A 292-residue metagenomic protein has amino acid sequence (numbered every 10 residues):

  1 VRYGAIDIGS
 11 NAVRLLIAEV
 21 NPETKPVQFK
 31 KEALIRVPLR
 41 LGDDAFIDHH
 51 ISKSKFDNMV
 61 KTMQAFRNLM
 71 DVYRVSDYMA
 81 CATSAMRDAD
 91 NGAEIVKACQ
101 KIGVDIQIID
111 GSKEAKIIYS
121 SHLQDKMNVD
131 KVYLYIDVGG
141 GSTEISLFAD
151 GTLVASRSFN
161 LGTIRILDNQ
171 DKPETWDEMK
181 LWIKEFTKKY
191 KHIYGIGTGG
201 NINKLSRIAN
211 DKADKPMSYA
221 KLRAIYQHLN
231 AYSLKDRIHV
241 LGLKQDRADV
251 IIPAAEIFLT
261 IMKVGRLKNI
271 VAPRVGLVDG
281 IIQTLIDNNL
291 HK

Functional and structural regions predicted by a protein language model:
V1-K30: N-terminal basic/disordered segments at the start of proteins
Y3-D7, Y133-D137, G195: Short glycine-aspartate micro-motif
G9, Q100, G139: Anion (oxyanion) recognition and catalysis
I17, D44-N68, V72-V75, T83-V132 (+1 more regions): Helical "lid/coupling" subdomains associated with nucleotide-phosphate turnover
V20, T24-I47: Short, compositionally biased "basic patch" segments
A80: Dinucleotide-binding Rossmann-like beta1-alpha1 core, especially the glycine-rich loop that anchors the ADP
G140-E144: Acidic, divalent-metal-coordinating active-site segment for phosphoryl/phosphodiester hydrolysis, typified by short
